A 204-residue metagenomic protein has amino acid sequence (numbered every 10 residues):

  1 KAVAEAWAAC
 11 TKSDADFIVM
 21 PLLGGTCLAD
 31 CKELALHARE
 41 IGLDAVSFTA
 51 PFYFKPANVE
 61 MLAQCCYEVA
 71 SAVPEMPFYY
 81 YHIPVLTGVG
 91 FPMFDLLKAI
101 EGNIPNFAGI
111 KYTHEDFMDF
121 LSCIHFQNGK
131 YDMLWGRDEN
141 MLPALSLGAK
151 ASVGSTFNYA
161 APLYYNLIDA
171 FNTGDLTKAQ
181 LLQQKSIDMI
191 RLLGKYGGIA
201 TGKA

Functional and structural regions predicted by a protein language model:
K1-G88: Active-site beta->alpha loop and helix N-cap motifs at the rims of alpha/beta catalytic domains
A4, A35, I168, Q180-Q183 (+1 more regions): A generic alpha-helix structural signal
A8, I187-R191, K203: Structural signal for well-ordered, non-membrane alpha-helices
E68-P74, P84-Y196: Catalytic alpha/beta core domains of metabolic enzymes, predominantly
Y196, A200-A204: Short, intrinsically disordered, charge-balanced linker/junction segments flanking boundaries in proteins
